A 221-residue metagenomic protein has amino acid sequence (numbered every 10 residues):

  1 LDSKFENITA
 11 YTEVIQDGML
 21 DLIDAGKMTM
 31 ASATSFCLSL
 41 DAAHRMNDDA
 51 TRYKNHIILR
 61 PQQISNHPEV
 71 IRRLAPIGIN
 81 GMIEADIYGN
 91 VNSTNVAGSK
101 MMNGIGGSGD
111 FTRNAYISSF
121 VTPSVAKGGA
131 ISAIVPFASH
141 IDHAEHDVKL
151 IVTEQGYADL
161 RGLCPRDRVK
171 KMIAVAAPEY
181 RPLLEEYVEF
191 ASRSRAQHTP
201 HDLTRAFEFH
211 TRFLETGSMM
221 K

Functional and structural regions predicted by a protein language model:
L1-K221: Conserved phosphate- and dinucleotide-binding cores of soluble alpha/beta proteins, encompassing both enzyme active
